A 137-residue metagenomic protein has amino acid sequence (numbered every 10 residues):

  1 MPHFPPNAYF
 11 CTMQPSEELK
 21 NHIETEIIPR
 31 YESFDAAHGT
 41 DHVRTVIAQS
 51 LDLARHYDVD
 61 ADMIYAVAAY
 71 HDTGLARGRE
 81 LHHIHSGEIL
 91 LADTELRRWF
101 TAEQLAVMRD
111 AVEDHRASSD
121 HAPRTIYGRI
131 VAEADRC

Functional and structural regions predicted by a protein language model:
M1-P5, N21: Intrinsically disordered, low-complexity cationic segments
H3, Y9-T12: Short, positively charged and aromatic/hydrophobic N-terminal segments
F4-P6, H38, A132: Intrinsic disorder/low-complexity signature
P5-P6, I27, A111, P123: A general marker of short, structured functional hotspots
T12-L81: Acidic/His-rich, divalent-metal-binding segments that scaffold phosphate/diphosphate chemistry
Y57-C137: Divalent metal-dependent catalytic cores for phosphoryl transfer on phosphate-bearing substrates
